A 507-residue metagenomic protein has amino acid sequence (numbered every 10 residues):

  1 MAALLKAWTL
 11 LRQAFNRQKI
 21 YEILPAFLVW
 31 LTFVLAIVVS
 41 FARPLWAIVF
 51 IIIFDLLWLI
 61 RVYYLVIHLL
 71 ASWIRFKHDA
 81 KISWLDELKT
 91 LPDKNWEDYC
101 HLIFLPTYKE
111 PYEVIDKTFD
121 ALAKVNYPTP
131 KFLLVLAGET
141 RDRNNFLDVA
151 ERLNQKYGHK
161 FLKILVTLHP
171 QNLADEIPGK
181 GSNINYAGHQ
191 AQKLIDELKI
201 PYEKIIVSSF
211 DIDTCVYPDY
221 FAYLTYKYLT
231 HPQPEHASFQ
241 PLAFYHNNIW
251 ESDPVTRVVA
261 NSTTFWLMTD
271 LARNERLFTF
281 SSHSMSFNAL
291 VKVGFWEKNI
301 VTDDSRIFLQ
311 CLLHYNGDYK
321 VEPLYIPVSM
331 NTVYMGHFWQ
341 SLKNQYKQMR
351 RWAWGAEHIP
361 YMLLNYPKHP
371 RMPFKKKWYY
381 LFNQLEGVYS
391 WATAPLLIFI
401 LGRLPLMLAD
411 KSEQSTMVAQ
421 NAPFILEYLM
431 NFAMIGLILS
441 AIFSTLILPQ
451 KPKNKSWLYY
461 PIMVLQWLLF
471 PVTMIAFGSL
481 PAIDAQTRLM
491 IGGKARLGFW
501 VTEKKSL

Functional and structural regions predicted by a protein language model:
M1-A14, Q414-A419: Membrane-helix boundary/interface segments in integral membrane proteins
K6-Y112, D116-D120: N-proximal low-complexity "stem/linker" segments adjacent to membrane-targeting elements
L10-L28, W96-I115, R371-L396, M463-F477: Loop-to-transmembrane boundary segments
T32-L69, N383-I491: Membrane-embedded multi-pass helical conduit in multi-pass membrane proteins, especially envelope-biosynthetic
I74-E357: Internal catalytic domains of large membrane-associated glycosyltransferases
D120-V135, E413-N421, M490-L507: Hydrophobic alpha-helical transmembrane segments and immediately flanking/interface helices in integral membrane
N183, V333, W339-Q348, W352-M362 (+1 more regions): Membrane-proximal soluble regions of multi-pass membrane proteins
L312-T393, L401-M417, M474, L507: C-terminal catalytic/acceptor-binding lobe
